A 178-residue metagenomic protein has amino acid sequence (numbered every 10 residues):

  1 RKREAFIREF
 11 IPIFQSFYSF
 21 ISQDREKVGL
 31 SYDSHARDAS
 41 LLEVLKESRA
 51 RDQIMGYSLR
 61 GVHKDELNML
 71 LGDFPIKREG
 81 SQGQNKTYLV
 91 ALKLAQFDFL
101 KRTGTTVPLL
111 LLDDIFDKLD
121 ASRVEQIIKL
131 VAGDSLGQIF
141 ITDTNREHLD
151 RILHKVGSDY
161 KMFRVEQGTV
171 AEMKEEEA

Functional and structural regions predicted by a protein language model:
R1-L109, K118, S122, Q126-Q138 (+2 more regions): Conserved NTPase motor "head" modules and their coupling/switch loops across ABC/AAA+ ATPases, GTPases, and GHKL ATPases
D113-I115: Walker B catalytic acidic pair
T142-T144: H-loop (His-switch) motif in ABC-type P-loop NTPases
